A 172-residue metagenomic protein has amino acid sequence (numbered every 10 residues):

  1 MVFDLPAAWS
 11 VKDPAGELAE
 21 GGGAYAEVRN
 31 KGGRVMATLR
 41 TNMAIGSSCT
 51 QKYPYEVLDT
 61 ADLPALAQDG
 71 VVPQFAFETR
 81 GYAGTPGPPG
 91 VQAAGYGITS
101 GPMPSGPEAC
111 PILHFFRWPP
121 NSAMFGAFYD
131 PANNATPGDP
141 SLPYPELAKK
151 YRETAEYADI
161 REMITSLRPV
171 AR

Functional and structural regions predicted by a protein language model:
M1-P102: Secretory pathway targeting signatures of secreted, lumenal, and periplasmic proteins
F77-R172: Short, well-structured beta-strand
